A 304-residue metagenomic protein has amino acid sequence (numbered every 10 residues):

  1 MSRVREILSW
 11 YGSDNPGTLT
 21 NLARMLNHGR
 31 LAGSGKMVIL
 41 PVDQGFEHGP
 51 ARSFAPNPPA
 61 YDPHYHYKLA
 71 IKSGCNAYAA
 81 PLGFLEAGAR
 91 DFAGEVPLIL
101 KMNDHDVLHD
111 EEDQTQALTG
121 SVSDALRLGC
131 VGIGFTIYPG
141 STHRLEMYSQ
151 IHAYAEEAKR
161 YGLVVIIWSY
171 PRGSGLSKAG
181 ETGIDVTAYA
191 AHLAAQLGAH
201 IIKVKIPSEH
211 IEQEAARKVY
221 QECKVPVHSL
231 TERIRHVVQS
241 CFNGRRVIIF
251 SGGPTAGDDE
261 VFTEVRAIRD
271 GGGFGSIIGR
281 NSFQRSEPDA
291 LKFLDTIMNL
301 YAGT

Functional and structural regions predicted by a protein language model:
M1-D43: N-terminal basic, low-complexity leaders that serve as flexible interaction/assembly modules and, when applicable, as
A32, M37, Q44-I248, D259-G275 (+2 more regions): Alpha/beta enzyme core
T255: A C-terminal functional module that forms or caps the active site or interfaces directly with catalytic machinery
D259-E264, S286-D295: Histidine/acidic-residue-rich catalytic or RNA/ligand-binding cores of hydrolases and nuclease-related proteins
